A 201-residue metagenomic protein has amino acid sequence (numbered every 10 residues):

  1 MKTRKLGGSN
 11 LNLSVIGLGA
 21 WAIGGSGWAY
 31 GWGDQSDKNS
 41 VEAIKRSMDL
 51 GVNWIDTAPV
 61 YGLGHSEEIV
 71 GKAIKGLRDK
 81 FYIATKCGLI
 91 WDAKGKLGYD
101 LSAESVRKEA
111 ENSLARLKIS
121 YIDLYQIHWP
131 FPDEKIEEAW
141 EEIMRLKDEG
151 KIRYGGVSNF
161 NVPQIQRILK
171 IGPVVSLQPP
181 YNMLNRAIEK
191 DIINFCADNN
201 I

Functional and structural regions predicted by a protein language model:
M1-F81: N-terminal binding-site loop/beta-alpha segment at the start of enzyme catalytic domains that lines or forms
T3-K5, P130-I201: Beta/alpha (TIM)-barrel catalytic core signal, keyed to glycine-rich beta->alpha loops juxtaposed to Asp/Glu that bind
L13-G17, N53-W54, K80-A84, Y121-L124 (+3 more regions): Structural preference for beta-strand elements that scaffold enzyme active sites
W21-I23, A58-V60, K86-I90, I127-P130 (+2 more regions): Active-site beta-loop-alpha junctions enriched in small/polar residues
G24-Y30, I90-L97: A short acidic, helix-capping loop that chelates divalent metal ions and anchors anionic groups
G33-S47, L101-L117, N161-R167: Short, acidic/polar
D49, G71-Y82, L114-K118, K147 (+1 more regions): Acidic (Asp/Glu)-rich catalytic clusters
S105-Q126, L146-E149, K170: CE4/NodB-like, metal-dependent polysaccharide N-deacetylase domain that modifies extracellular/periplasmic N-acetylated
